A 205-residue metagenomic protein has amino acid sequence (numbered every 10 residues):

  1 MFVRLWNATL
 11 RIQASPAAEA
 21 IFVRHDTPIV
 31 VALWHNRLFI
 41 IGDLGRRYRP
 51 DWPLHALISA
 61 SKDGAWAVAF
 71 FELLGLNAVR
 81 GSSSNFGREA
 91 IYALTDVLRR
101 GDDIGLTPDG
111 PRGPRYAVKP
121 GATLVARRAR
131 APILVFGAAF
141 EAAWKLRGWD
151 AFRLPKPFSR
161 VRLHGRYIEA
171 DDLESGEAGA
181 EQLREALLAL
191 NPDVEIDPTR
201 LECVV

Functional and structural regions predicted by a protein language model:
M1-A8, Y48, L73, N77 (+1 more regions): Non-catalytic C-terminal accessory region of glycerolipid acyltransferases and related lyso-lipid remodeling enzymes
M1-S15, I40, L44, A69: A transmembrane-helix-recognition feature enriched in membrane-embedded lipid enzymes and envelope glyco-/phospholipid
Q13-V30, W34: Short linear elements at protein peripheries
S15-A17, S59, G81-S84, R166 (+1 more regions): Conserved beta-strand termini and adjacent loop/short-helix elements that scaffold enzyme active sites in alpha/beta
S15-E19, D43, I91-A93, D150: A generic local structural motif
A18-A20, R37, K62, R112 (+1 more regions): Residues that cap or initiate secondary-structure elements
E19-V23, V68, A122-A126: Short amphipathic alpha-helical segments and helix-helix/interface helices
T27-N85, K145: Catalytic core of membrane glycerolipid acyltransferases/transacylases, capturing the structured, soluble-facing
